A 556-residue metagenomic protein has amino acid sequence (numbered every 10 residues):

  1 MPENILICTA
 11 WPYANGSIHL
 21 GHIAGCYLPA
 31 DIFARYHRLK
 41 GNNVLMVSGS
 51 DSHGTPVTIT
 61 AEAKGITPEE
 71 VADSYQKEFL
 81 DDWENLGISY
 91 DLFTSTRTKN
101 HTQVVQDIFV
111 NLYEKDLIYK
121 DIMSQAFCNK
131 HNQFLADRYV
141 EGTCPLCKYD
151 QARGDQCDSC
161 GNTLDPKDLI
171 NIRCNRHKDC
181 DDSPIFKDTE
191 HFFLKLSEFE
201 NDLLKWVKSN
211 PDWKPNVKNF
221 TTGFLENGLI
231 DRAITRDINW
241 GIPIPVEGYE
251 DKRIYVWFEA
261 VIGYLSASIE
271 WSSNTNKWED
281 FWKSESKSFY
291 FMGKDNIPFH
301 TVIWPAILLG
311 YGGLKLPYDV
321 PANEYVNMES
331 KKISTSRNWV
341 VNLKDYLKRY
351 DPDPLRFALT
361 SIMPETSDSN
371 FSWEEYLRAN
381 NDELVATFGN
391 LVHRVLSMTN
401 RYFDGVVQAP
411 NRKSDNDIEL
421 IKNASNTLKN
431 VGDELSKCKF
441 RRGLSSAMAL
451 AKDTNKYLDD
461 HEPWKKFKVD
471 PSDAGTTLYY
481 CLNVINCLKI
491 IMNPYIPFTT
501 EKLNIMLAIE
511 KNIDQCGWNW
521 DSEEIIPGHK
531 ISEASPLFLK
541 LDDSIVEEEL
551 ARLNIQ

Functional and structural regions predicted by a protein language model:
M1-N4, L45, G49, D121-A126 (+6 more regions): Basic, alpha-helical terminal appendages of large translation-related enzymes
M1-W206: N-terminal, positively charged nucleic-acid-binding surface of large information/translation enzymes
P2-S48, N100-V104, Q156, I172-R401 (+2 more regions): Structured secondary-structure scaffolds
C26, N380, L384-T387, L391 (+5 more regions): Amphipathic alpha-helix face/heptad-repeat signature
I32, E70-D81, D107, T387-R394 (+3 more regions): A non-catalytic, amphipathic alpha-helix used as a structural packing/dimerization or gating element in enzyme scaffolds
H53, W339, S369, N423-T427 (+1 more regions): N-terminal alpha-helical segment
L80-W83, F109-Y113, G389, L396 (+7 more regions): Structural signal for well-ordered, non-membrane alpha-helices
I297, L359, T366, E375 (+3 more regions): Active-site-proximal binding-pocket segments
